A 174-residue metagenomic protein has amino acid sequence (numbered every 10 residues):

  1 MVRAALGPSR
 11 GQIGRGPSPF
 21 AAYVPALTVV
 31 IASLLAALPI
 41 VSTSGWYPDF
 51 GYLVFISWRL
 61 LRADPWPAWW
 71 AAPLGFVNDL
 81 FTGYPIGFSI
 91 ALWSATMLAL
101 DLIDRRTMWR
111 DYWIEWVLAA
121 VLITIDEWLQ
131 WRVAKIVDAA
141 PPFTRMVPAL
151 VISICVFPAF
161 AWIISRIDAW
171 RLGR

Functional and structural regions predicted by a protein language model:
M1-R174: Terminal, non-globular segments
